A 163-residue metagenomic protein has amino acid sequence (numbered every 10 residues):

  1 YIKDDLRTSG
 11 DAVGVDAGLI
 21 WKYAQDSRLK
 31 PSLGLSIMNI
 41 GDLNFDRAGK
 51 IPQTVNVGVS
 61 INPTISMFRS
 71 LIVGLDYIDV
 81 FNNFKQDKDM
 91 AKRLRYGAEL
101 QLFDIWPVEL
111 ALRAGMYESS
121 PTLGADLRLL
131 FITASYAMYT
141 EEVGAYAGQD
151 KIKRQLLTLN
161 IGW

Functional and structural regions predicted by a protein language model:
Y1-W163: Outer-membrane beta-barrel porins/channels
